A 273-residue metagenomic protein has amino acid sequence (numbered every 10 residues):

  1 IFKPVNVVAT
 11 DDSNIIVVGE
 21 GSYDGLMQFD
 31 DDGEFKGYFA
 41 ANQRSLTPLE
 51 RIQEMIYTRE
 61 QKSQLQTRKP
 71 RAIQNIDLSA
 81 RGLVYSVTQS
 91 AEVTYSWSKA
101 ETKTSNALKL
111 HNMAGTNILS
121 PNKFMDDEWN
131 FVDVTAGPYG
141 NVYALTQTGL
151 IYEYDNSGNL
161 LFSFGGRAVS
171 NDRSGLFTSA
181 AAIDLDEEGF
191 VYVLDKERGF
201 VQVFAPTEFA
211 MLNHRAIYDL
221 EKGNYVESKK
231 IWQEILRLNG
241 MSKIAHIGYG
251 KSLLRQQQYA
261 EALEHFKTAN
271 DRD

Functional and structural regions predicted by a protein language model:
I1-L253, Y259, N270: Eukaryotic scaffold repeat domains enriched in small/polar residues
E261-D273: Terminal, low-structured helical/coil segments at or just beyond the last alpha-helical repeat
